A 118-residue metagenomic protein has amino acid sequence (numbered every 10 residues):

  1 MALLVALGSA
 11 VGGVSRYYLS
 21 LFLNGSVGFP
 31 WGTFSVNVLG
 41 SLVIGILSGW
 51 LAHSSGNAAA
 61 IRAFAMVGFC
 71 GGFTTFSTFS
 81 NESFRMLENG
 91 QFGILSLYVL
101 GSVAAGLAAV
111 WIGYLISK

Functional and structural regions predicted by a protein language model:
M1-K118: Membrane-interface helix-loop junctions in multi-pass transporters/channels
